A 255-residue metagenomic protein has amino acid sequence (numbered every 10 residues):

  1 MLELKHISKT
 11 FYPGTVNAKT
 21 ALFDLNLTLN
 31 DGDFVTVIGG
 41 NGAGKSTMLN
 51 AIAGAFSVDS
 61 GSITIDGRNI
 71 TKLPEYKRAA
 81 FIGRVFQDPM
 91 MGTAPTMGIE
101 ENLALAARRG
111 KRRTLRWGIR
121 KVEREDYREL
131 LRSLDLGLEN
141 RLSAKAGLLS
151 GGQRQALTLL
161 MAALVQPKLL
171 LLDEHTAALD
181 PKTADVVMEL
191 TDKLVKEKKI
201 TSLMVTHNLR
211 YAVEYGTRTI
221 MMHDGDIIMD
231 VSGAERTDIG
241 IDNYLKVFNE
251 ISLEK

Functional and structural regions predicted by a protein language model:
M1, T10-D24, P74: A short, flexible loop at the N-terminus of ABC-type nucleotide-binding domains that lies
T15, N69-G83, M91, R113-T114 (+2 more regions): ABC ATPase NBD coupling module
I38-G40: The feature captures the beta-strand-to-loop junction immediately N-terminal to the Walker
A53: Helix-to-loop junction immediately C-terminal to a conserved catalytic motif
G61-N69, V231: Conserved ABC transporter NBD signature motif
T206-H207: H-loop/switch region of ABC-family ATPase nucleotide-binding domains
D226-E250: Conserved beta-strand-loop-alpha-helix hinge in the C-terminal portion of ABC ATPase nucleotide-binding domains
